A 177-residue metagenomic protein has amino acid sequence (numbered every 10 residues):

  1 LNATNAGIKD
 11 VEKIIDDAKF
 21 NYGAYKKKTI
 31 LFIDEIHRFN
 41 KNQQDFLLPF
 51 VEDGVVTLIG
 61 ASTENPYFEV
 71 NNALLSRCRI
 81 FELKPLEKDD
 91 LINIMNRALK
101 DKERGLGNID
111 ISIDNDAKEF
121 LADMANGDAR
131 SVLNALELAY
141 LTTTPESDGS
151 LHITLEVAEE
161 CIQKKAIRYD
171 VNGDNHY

Functional and structural regions predicted by a protein language model:
L1-I30, K41: Short glycine-rich substrate-engagement loop in P-loop NTPases that contacts/grips substrate
N2-N5, R79-I92: Conserved AAA+ ATPase "SRH/arginine-finger" region at the nucleotide-binding site
V11, D34, L47, S62 (+5 more regions): Conserved RecA-like P-loop NTPase ATPase core
I15, K19-F20, I33, H37-S76: Conserved catalytic/switch belt of AAA+ P-loop NTPases
I15, R77, N93-N108, L141: Conserved AAA+ ATPase "sensor/coupling" helix adjacent to the nucleotide-binding pocket
K28, L106-M124, L155-A158: Short conserved motifs of the RecA-like P-loop NTPase core
E119-M124, R130-P145, E160: C-terminal helical "lid" of AAA+/P-loop NTPase domains
I153-Y177: C-terminal engagement/docking regions of AAA+ P-loop ATPases
